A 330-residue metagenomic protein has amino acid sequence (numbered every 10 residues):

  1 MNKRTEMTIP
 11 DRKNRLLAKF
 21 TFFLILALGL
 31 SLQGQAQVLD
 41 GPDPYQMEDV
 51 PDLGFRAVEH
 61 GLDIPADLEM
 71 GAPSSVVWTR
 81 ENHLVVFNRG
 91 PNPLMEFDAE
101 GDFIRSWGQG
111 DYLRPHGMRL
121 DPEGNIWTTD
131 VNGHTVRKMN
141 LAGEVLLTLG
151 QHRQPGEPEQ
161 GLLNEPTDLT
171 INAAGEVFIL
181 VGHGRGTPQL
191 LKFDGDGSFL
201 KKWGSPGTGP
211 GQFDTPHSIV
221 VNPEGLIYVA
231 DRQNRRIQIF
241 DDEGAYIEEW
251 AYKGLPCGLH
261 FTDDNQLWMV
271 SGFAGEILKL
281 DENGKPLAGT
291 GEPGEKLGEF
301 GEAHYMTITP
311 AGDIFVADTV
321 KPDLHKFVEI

Functional and structural regions predicted by a protein language model:
M1-L17: N-terminal secretory signal peptides that target proteins for export/translocation
K13, L24-A27, H304: Prokaryotic Sec-type signal peptides and long signal-anchor helices with extended Leu/Ile/Val-rich h-regions
N14-R15, G29-S31, N82: Intrinsically disordered low-complexity regions specifically enriched for long asparagine
K19-S31: Bacterial N-terminal signal peptides
Q37-I330: Eukaryotic scaffold repeat domains enriched in small/polar residues
